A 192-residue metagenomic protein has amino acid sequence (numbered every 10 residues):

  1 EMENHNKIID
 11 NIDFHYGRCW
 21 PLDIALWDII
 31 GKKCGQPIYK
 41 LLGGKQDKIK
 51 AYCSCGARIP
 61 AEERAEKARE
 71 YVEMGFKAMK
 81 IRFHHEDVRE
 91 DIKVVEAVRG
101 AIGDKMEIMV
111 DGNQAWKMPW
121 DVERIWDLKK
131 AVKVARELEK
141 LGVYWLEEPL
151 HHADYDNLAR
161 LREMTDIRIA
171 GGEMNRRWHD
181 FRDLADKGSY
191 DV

Functional and structural regions predicted by a protein language model:
E1, K33, A101, K105 (+2 more regions): Change "in soluble alpha/beta enzymes" to "in soluble alpha/beta proteins
E1-K33: Metal- or metallocofactor-binding catalytic centers and their adjacent structured scaffolds across diverse enzyme
E3, E107-Q114, M174-D180: Short, basic, helix/turn surface patches
D23-R58, K105: Glycine-rich, aromatic-flanked loop segments that form ligand/cofactor-binding clefts across common enzyme folds
D28, K40, E96, A159 (+1 more regions): Active-site phosphate/pyrophosphate- and oxyanion-stabilizing loops and adjacent acidic/basic residues in soluble
K48-T165: Metal-dependent enolase-superfamily TIM-barrel catalytic cores that perform enediolate-based chemistry
H152-V192: Catalytic alpha/beta core domains of metabolic enzymes, predominantly
